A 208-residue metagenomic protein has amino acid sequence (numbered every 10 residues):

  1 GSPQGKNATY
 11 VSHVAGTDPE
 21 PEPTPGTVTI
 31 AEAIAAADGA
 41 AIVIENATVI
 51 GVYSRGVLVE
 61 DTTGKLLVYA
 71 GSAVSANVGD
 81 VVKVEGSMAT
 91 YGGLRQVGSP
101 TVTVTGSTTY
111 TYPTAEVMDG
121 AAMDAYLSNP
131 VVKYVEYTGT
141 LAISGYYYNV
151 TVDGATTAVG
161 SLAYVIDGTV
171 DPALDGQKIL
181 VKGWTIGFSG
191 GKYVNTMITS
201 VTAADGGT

Functional and structural regions predicted by a protein language model:
G1-T208: OB-fold single-stranded nucleic acid-binding module
